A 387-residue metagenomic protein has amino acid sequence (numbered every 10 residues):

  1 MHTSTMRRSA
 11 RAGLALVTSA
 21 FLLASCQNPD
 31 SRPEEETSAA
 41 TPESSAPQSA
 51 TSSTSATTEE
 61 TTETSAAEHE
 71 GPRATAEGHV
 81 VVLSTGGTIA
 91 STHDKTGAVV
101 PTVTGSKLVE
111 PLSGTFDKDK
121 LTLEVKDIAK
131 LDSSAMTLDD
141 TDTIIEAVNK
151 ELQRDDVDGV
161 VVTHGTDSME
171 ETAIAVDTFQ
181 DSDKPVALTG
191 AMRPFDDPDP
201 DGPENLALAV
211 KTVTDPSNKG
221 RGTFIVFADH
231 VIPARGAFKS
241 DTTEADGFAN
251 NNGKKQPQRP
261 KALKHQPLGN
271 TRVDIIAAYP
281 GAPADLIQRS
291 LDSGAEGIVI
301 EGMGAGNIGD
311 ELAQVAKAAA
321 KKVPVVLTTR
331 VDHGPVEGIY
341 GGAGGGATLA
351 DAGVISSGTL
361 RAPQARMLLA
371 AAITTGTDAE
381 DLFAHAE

Functional and structural regions predicted by a protein language model:
H2-L14: Bacterial N-terminal signal peptides that target proteins for export
M6, S52, S168: Alpha-helical and His/Cys-centered functional microenvironments
L16-A20: Alpha-helical transmembrane segments
L22-S25: C-terminal motif of bacterial Sec signal peptides marking the signal peptidase cleavage site
Q27-R32, E36, E63-E387: Active-site histidine-anchored catalytic micro-motif
Q27-S65: Short, low-complexity, disordered segments immediately C-terminal to signal peptides in bacterial exported proteins
